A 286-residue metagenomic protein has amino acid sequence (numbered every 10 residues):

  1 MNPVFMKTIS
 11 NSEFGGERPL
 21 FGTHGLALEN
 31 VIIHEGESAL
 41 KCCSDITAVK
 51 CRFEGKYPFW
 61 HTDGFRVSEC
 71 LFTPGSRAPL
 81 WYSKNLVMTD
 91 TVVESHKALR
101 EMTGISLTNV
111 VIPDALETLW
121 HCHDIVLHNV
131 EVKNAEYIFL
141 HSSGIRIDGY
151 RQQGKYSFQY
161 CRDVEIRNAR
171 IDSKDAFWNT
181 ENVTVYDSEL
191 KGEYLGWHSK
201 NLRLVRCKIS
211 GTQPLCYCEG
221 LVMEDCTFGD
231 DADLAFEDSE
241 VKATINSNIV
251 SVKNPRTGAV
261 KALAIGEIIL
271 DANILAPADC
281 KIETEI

Functional and structural regions predicted by a protein language model:
M1-I286: Long, distal/terminal scaffolding or interaction modules with repetitive or compositionally biased sequence
